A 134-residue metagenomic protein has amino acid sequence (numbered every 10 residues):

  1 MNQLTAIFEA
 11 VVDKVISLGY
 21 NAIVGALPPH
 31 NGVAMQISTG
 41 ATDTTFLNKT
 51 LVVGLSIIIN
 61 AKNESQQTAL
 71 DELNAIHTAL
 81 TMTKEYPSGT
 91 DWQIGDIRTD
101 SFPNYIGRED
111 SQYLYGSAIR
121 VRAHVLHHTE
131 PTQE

Functional and structural regions predicted by a protein language model:
M1-A26, S38-E134: Charged, amphipathic alpha-helical segments and their flanking helix caps
N31-M35: Ser/Thr-rich, low-complexity intrinsically disordered terminal regions
